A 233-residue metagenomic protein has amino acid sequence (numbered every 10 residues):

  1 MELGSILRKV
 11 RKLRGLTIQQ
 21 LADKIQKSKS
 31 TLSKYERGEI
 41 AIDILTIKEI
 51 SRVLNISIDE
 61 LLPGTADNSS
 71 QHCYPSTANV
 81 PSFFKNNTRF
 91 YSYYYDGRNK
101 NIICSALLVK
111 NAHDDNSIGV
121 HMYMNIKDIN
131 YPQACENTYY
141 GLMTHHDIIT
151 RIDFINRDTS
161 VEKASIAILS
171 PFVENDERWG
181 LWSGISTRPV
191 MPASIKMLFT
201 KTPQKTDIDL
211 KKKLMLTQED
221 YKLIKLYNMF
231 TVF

Functional and structural regions predicted by a protein language model:
M1-L13: A short, Lys/Arg-rich alpha-helix, primarily the initiator
R8, Q19, K48: Residues within the helices of the helix-turn-helix
R11, A22, S51: The alpha-helix within a helix-turn-helix
K12, Q26, R37-E39, K48 (+1 more regions): Residue-level detection of the helix-turn-helix DNA-binding "recognition helix"
G15-K34: Short alpha-helical DNA-recognition segment
L45-E60: DNA major-groove recognition helix of helix-turn-helix/homeodomain DNA-binding modules
I56-I126, P132-A134, Y140, T150: Charged, helix-prone or intrinsically disordered regulatory segments positioned adjacent to compact structured domains
H146-F233: C-terminal regulatory/effector modules of DNA-binding transcriptional regulators
